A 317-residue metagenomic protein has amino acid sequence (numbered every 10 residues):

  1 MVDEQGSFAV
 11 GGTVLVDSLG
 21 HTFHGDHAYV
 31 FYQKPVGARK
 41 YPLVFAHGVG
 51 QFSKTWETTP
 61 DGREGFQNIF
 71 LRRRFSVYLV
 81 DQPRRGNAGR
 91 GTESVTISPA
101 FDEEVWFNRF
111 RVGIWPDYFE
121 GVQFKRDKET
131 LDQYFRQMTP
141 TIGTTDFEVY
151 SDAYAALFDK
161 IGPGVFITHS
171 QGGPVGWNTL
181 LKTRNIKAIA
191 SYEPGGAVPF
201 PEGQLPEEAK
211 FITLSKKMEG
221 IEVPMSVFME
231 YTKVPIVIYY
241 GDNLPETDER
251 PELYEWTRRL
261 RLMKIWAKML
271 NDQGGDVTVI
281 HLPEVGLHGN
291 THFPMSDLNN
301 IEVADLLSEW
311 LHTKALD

Functional and structural regions predicted by a protein language model:
M1-A38: N-terminal cap/lid segment of alpha/beta-hydrolase-fold proteins
K40-V49: Short beta-strand element of the alpha/beta-hydrolase
R63-R90: Conserved alpha/beta-hydrolase
F119, T144-V165: Conserved acidic catalytic loop of the alpha/beta-hydrolase fold
I167-G176: Gly/Ala-rich beta-loop-alpha elbow adjacent to hydrolase catalytic centers
R184-F200: A conserved short beta-strand
G196-G274, T278-I280: The feature captures the conserved acid-bearing segment of alpha/beta-hydrolase catalytic domains
G289, F293-D317: Catalytic active-site module of serine/aspartate enzymes centered on a nucleophile-bearing elbow/loop
